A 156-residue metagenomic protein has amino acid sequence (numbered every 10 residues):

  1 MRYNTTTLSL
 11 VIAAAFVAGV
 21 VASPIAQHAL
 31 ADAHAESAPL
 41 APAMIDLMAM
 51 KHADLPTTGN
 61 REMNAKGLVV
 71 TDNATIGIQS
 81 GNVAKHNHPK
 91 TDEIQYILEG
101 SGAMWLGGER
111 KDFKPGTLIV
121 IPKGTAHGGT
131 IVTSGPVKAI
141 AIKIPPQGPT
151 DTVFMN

Functional and structural regions predicted by a protein language model:
Y3-T7, G19, S23-I78, A84-K85 (+1 more regions): A short, N-terminal "cap"/entry segment at the start of jelly-roll beta-barrel domains of the cupin/DSBH fold
V11-G19: Hydrophobic membrane-insertion alpha-helices, especially the h-region of bacterial N-terminal signal peptides
D72, W105-E109: Short strand-coil-strand connectors
I78-Q79, P89-L106: Short, conserved beta-strand element in jelly-roll/cupin
A84-P89, T130-I131: Short histidine-centered beta-strand/loop micro-motifs that create catalytic or ligand/metal-coordination sites
K90-D92, P115, T125-H127: Short, surface-exposed coil-to-beta transition loops
E109-G124: Short acidic-glycine-tyrosine-enriched beta hairpin
K123-T150: Ligand-binding loop in jelly-roll beta-barrel domains
